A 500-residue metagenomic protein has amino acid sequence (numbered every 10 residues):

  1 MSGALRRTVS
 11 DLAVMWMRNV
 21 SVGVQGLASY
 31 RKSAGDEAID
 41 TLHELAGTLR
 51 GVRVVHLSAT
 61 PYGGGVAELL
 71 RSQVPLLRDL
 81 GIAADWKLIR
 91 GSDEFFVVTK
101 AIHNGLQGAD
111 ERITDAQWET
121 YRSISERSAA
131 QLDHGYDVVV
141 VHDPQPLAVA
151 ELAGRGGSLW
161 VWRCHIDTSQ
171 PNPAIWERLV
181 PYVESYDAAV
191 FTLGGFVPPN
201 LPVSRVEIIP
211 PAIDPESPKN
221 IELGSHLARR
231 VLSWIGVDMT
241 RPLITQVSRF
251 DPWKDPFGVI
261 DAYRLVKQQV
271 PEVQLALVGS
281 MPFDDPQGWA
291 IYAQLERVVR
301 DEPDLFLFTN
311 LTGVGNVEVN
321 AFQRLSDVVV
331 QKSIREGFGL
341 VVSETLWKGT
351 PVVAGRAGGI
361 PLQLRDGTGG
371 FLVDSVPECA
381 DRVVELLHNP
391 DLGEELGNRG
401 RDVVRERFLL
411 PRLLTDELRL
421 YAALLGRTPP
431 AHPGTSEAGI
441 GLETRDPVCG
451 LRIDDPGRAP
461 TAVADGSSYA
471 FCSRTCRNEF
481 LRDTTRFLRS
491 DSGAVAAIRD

Functional and structural regions predicted by a protein language model:
L232-K254, A276: Conserved donor-binding/catalytic core segment of Leloir-type glycosyltransferases
G279-A321: Nucleotide-activated donor-binding/catalytic signature segment of Leloir-type glycosyltransferases, i.e., the conserved
N320, F338, S343-W347, P361-L362 (+1 more regions): Short alpha-helical segment that forms part of, or immediately flanks, the ligand-binding pocket in carbohydrate-active
I334: Aromatic "clamp/platform" in nucleotide-sugar-dependent glycosyltransferases that forms part of the donor/acceptor
V342, P351-A354, L372: Short hydrophobic beta-strand element within catalytic cores of glycosyltransferases and related nucleotide-activated
D366-P377, E385-P390: Conserved acidic donor-binding segment of nucleotide-sugar-dependent glycosyltransferases
E385, L392-E406, L413, R419: A short, well-ordered alpha-helix in the C-terminal region of glycosyltransferases
L410-E437: C-terminal alpha-helical cap of glycosyltransferases
